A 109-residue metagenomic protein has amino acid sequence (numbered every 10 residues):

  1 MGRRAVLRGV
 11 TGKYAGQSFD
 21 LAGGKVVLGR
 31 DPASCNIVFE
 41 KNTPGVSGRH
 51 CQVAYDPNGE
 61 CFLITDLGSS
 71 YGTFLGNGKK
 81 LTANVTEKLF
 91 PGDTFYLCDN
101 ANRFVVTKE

Functional and structural regions predicted by a protein language model:
M1-G9, N58, N100-E109: Regulatory inter-domain linker segments that are low-complexity and enriched for serine/threonine/proline
M1-L21, G29-D31: Conserved, ordered domain cores of eukaryotic regulatory proteins
T11-G12, A33, S69, E109: Residues that form or immediately flank small-molecule/cofactor binding pockets and catalytic motifs
L21-D99: Forkhead-associated
